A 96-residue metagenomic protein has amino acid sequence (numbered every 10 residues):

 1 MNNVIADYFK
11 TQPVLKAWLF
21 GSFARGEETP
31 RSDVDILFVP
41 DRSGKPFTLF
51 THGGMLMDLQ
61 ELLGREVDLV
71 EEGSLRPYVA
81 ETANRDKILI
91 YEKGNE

Functional and structural regions predicted by a protein language model:
M1-K16, R25-P30, R42-E96: Catalytic core of pol beta-like nucleotidyltransferases
L19, V34-I36: A structural signal for short, well-ordered beta-strand segments
S22: P-loop (Walker A) phosphate-binding loop of NTP-binding proteins
L37-D41: Short hydrophobic/aromatic beta-strand micro-patches that form the beta-sheet surface supporting nucleotide- or nucleic
